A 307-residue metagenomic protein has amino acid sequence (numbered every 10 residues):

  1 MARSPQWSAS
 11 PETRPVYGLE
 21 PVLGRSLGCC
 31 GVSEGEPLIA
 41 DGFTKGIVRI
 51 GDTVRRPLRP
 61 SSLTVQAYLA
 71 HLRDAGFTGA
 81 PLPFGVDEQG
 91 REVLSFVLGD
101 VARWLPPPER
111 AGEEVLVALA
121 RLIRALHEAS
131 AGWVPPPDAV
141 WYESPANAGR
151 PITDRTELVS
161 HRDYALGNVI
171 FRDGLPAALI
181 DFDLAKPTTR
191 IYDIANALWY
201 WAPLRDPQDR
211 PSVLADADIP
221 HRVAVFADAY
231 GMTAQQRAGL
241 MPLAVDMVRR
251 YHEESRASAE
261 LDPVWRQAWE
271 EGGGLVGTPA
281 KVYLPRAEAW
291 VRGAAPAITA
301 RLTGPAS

Functional and structural regions predicted by a protein language model:
L23-E34: Juxta-kinase regulatory segment immediately upstream of eukaryotic protein kinase catalytic domains
G35-H161, R172: ATP-binding pocket architecture of kinase catalytic cores
Y164: Hydrophobic HxD+1 residue recognition
G167-P203: Catalytic activation segment of kinase domains across protein kinase-like and atypical kinase folds
A195-G231, M247-A259: Active-site activation/catalytic loop segments of kinase-like enzymes and analogous catalytic loops in related
Y251-S307: ATP/Mg2+ or Mg2+-diphosphate-binding catalytic cores that bind nucleotide phosphates or diphosphates via glycine-rich
